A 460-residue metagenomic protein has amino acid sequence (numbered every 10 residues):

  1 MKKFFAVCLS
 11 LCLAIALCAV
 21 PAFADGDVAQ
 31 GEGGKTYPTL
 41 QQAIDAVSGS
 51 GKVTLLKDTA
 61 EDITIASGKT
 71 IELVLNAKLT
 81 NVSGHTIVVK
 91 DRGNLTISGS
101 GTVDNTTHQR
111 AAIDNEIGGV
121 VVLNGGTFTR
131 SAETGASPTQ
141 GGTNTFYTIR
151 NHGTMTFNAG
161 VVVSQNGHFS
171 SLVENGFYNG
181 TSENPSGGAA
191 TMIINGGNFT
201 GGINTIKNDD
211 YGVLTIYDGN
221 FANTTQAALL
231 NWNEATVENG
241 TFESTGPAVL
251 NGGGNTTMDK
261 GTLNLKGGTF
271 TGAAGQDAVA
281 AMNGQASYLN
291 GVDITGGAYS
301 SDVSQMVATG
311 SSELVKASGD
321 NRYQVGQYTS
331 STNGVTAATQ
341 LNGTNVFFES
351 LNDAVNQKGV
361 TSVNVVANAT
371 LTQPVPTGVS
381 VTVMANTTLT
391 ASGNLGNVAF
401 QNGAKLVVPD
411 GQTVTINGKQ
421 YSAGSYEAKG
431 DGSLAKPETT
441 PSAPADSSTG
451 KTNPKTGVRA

Functional and structural regions predicted by a protein language model:
M1-A24: Sec-dependent, cleavable N-terminal signal peptides
D25-A46, G196, D218-G219, W232 (+4 more regions): Extracellular/surface-exposed low-complexity segments
D45-G49, I65-S67, K90-D91, V355-V360 (+1 more regions): Flexible, charged surface loops at secondary-structure boundaries
G51-H85, G167-H168, F242, N364-V381 (+2 more regions): N-terminal extracellular ligand-recognition/capping segment immediately after the signal peptide
T64-V74, V88-T106, D114-G167, L172-G202 (+5 more regions): Surface-exposed loop/turn motifs in large extracellular/passenger domains
G396: Glycine- and acidic-residue-biased ligand/ion/polar-headgroup-sensing regions
V458-A460: A cross-kingdom C-terminal cell-surface attachment/processing module
